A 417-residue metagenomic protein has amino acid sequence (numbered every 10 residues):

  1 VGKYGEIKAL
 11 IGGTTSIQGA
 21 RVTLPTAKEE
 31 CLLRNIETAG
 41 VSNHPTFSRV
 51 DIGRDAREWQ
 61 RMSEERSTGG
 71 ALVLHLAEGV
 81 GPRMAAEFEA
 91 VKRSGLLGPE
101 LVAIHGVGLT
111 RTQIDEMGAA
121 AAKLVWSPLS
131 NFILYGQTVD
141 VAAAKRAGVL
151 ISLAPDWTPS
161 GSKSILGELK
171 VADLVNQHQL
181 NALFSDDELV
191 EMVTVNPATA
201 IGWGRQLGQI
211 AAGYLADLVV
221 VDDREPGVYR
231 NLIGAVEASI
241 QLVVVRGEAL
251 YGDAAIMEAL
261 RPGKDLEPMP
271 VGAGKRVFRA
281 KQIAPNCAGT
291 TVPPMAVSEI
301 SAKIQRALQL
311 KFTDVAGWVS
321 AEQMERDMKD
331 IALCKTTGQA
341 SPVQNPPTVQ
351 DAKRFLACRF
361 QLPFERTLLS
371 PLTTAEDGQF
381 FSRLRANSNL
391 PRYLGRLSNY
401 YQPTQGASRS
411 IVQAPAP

Functional and structural regions predicted by a protein language model:
V1-V50, R61-E65, E191-P417: Active-site microenvironment of metallo-dependent hydrolases
G5, D140, G161-E168, V193: Catalytic-loop motifs flanking and including active-site residues across diverse enzymes
A9, M117, L124, L169 (+1 more regions): Conserved, mostly hydrophobic/aromatic
I17-S162, Q177-Q179: Active-site core of metal-dependent hydrolases
F88, E168-K170, E258-A259: Short secondary-structure boundary/capping segments
G161-N176, A238-S239: Active-site loop ensemble at the mouth of alpha/beta enzyme cores that anchors a bound cofactor
H178-V190: Short, charged, surface-exposed loops that flank catalytic or proteolytic processing sites
